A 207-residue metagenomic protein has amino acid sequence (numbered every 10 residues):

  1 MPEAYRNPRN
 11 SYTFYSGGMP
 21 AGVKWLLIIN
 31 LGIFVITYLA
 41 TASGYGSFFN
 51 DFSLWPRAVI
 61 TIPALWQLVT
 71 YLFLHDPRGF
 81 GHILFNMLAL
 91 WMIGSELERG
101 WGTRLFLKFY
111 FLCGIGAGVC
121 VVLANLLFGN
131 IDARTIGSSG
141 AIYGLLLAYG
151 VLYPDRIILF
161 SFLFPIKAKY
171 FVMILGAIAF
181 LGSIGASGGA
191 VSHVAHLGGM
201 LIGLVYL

Functional and structural regions predicted by a protein language model:
M1-L207: A detector for small-residue-rich transmembrane helices and their helix-helix packing motifs
